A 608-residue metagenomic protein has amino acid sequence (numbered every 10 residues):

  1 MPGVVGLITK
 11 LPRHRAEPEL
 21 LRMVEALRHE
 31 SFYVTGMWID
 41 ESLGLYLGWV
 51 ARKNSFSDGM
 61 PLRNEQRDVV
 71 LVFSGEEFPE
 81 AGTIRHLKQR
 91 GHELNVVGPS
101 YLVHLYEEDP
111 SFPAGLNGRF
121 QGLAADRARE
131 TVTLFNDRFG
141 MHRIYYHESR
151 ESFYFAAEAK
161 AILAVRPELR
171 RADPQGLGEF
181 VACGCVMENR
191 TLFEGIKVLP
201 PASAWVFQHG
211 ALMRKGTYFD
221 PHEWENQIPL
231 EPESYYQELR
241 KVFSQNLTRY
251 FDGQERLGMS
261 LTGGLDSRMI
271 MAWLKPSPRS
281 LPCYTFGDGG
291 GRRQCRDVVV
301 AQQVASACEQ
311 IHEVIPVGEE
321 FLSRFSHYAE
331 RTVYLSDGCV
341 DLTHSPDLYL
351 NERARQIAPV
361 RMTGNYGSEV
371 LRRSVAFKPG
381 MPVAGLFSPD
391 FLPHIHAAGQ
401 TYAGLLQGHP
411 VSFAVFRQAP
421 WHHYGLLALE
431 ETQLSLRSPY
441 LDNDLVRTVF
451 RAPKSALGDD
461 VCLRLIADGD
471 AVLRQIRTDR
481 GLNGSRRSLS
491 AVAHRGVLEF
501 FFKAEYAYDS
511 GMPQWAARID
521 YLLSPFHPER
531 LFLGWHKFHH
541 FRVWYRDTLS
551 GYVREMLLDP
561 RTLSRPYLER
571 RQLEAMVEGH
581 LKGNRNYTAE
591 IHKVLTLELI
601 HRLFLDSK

Functional and structural regions predicted by a protein language model:
M1-E320, Y328-A329, L595, H601-L603: Cysteine-centered catalytic environments shared across enzyme families
M1-L7, E41, A164, G195-I196 (+6 more regions): Adenosyl-5′-phosphate
G98-L102, N117-F120, P174, V298 (+6 more regions): Conserved glycosyltransferase catalytic-site signature
W224-E233, L257, C283-D288, R331-S336 (+3 more regions): Glycine- and acidic
D252-Q254, A354-A358: Glycine-rich phosphate-binding loop signature in dinucleotide/nucleotide-binding domains
L257-M259, V360-T363: Short glycine-rich phosphate-binding loop at a beta-alpha junction
D266, Y366-G367: Catalytic metal-binding/acid-base residues of hydrolase active sites
G287-L350, S368-L386, A403, P410 (+3 more regions): ATP-dependent adenylate-handling ligase core
